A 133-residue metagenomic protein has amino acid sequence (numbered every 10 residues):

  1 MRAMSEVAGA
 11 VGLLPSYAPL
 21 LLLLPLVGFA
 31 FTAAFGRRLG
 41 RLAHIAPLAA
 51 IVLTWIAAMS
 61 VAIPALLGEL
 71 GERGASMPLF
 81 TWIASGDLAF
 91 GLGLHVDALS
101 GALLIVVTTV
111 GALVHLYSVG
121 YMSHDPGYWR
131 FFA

Functional and structural regions predicted by a protein language model:
R2-P19, A34-V114, V119-F132: Transmembrane helix-loop-helix hairpins at membrane boundaries of multipass inner-membrane proteins
Y17-V27: The first (N-terminal) embedded transmembrane alpha-helix
V27-A30, S85: Membrane-proximal N-terminal segments immediately preceding the first transmembrane helix
